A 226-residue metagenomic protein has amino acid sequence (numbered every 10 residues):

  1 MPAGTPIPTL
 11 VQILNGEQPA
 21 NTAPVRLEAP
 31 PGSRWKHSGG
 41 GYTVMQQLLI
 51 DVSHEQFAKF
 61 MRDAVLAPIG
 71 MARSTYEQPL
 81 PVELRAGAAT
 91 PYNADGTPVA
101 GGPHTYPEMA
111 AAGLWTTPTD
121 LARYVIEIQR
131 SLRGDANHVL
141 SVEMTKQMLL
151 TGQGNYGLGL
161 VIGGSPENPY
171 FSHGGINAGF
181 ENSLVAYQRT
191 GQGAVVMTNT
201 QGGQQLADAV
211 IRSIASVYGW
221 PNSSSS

Functional and structural regions predicted by a protein language model:
M1-A178: Short, surface-exposed loop or secondary-structure junction motifs that flank catalytic or metal-binding residues
L48-L49, V195-V196, I214: Hydrophobic aliphatic residue packing
H54, Y170, A194, Q205-L206: Short acidic, gly/pro-rich beta-turn/loop elements at beta-sheet edges and active-site/ligand-binding grooves
E108-M109, G179-E181, G202-Q205: A short local loop/turn or secondary-structure capping micro-motif enriched for an aromatic residue
L160, F180, Q192, V217: Solvent-exposed loop/linker segments at secondary-structure transitions that flank or connect catalytic domains
P166, T198-S226: Short, gly/Ser/Thr-rich active-site loops of penicillin-recognizing serine hydrolases
H173, N182-T200: Short, well-ordered beta-strand elements
